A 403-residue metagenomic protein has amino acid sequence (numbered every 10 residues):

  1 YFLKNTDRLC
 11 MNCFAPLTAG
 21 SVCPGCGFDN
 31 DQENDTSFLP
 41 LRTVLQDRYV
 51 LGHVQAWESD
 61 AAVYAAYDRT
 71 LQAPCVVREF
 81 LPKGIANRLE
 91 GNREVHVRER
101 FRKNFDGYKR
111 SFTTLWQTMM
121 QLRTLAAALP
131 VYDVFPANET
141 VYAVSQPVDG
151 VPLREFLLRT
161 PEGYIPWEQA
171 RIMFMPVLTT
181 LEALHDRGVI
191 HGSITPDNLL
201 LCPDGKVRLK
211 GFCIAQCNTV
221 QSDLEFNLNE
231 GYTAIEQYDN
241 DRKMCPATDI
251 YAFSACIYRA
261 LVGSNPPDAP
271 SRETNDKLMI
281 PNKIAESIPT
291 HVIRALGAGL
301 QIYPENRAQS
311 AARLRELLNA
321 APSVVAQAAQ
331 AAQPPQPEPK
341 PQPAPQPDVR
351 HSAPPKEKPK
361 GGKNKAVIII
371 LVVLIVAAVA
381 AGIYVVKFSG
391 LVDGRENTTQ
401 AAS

Functional and structural regions predicted by a protein language model:
F38, R69-T113, Q117-T118: ATP-binding glycine-rich loop module of kinase domains
G52-E58, V63: Protein kinase glycine-rich loop
D133-V134: Activation-segment/catalytic-loop signature of the eukaryotic protein kinase fold
A137-P152, F156: Conserved short submotifs of the Hanks-type protein kinase catalytic core that shape the nucleotide-binding pocket
L153-I165: AlphaC helix of the protein kinase catalytic domain
M173-F174: Activation segment signature within eukaryotic-like protein kinase domains
L181, H185-C202: Catalytic-loop of the protein kinase fold
E230-A326: C-terminal lobe helix-coil module of Hanks-type protein kinase domains
